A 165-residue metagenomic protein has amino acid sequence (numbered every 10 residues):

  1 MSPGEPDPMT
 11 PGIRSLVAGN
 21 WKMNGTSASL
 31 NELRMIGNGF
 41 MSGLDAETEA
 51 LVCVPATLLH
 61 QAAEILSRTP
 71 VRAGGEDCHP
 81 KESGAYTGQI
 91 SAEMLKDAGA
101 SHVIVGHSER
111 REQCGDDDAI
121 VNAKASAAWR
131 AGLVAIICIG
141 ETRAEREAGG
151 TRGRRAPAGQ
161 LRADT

Functional and structural regions predicted by a protein language model:
S2-T165: Active-site loop-to-helix "anion-binding N-cap" substructures in soluble metabolic enzymes
